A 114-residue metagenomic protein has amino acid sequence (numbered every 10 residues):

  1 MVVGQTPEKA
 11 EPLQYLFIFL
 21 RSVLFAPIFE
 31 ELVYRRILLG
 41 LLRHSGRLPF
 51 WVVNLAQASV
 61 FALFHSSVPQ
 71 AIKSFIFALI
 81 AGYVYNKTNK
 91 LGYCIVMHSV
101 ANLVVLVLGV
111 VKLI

Functional and structural regions predicted by a protein language model:
M1-A26, G40-S45: Juxtamembrane helix-loop-helix connectors linking adjacent transmembrane helices in multi-pass membrane enzymes
L16, L20, W51-A56, A71-I72 (+1 more regions): Hydrophobic alpha-helical transmembrane segments
F19, V23, P27-I28, L32 (+2 more regions): Residue-level hotspots within the lipid-embedded alpha helices of multi-pass solute transporters
I28-V33, I37-L38, S67, V100 (+1 more regions): Active-site His/Glu-centered metal-binding helix of metallohydrolases
F29-A56, Y83-Y93: Membrane-interface helix/loop boundary segments of multi-pass membrane proteins
V53-A62, F77-I80: Hydrophobic, membrane-inserted alpha-helices
F61, H65, L106-G109: Structural signal for membrane-spanning alpha-helices in multi-pass inner-membrane proteins, emphasizing helix cores
Q70-I114: Functionally important transmembrane alpha-helices
